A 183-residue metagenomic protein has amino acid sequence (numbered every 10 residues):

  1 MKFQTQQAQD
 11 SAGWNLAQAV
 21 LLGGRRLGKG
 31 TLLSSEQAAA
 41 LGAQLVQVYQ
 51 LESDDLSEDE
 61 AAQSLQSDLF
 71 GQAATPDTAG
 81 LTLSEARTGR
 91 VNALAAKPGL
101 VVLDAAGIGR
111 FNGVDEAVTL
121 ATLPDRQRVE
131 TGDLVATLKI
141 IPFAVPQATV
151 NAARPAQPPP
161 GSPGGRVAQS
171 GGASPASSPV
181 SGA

Functional and structural regions predicted by a protein language model:
M1-T88: Intrinsically disordered, low-complexity, positively charged segments
E60-A183: Short, glycine/charged-enriched hinge/interface segments at domain edges or termini
